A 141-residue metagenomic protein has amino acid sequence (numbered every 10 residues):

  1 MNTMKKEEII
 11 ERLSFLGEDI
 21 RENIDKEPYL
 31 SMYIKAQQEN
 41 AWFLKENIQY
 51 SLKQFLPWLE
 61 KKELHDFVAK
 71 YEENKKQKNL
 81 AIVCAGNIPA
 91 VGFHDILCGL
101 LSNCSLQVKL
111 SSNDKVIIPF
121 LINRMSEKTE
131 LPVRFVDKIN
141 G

Functional and structural regions predicted by a protein language model:
M1-N79: N-terminal Rossmann-like NAD(P)+-binding subdomain of aldehyde/semialdehyde dehydrogenases
Y33, L64, K70-G141: Rossmann-like NAD(P) dinucleotide-binding subdomain of oxidoreductase/dehydrogenase enzymes
